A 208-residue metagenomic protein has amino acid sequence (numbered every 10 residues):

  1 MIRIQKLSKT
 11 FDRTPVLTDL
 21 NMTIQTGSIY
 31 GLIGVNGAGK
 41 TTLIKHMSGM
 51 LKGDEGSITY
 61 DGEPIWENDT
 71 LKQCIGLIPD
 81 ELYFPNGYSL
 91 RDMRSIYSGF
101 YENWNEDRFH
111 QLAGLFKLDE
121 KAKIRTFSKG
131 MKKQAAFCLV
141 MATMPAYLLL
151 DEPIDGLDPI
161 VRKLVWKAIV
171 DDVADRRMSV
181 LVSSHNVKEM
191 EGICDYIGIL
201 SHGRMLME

Functional and structural regions predicted by a protein language model:
I2, L17-D19, K72: Conserved structural motif at the start of ABC-family nucleotide-binding domains
Y30-V35: The feature captures the beta-strand-to-loop junction immediately N-terminal to the Walker
S48: Helix-to-loop junction immediately C-terminal to a conserved catalytic motif
G56-L71: Conserved ABC transporter NBD signature motif
P79-A135: ABC-family P-loop ATPase nucleotide-binding domains
L148-E152: Catalytic Walker B motif of ABC-type/P-loop ATPase nucleotide-binding domains
K163-R176: Helical segment within the ABC ATPase nucleotide-binding domain
